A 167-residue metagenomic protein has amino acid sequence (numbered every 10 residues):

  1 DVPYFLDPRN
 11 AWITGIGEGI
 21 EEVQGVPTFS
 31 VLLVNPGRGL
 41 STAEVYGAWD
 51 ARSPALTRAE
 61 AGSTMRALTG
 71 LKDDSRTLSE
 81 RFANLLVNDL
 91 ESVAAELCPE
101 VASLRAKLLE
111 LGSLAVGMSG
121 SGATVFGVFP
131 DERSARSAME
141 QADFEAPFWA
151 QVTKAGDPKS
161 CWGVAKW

Functional and structural regions predicted by a protein language model:
F5-D7, W12-A115, P130-W167: Conserved, helical-rich catalytic subdomain that frames metal- and/or nucleotide-binding sites in enzyme alpha/beta
A123-V125: Conserved glycine-rich beta-strand-loop-beta hairpin in the small C-terminal domain of fold type I
